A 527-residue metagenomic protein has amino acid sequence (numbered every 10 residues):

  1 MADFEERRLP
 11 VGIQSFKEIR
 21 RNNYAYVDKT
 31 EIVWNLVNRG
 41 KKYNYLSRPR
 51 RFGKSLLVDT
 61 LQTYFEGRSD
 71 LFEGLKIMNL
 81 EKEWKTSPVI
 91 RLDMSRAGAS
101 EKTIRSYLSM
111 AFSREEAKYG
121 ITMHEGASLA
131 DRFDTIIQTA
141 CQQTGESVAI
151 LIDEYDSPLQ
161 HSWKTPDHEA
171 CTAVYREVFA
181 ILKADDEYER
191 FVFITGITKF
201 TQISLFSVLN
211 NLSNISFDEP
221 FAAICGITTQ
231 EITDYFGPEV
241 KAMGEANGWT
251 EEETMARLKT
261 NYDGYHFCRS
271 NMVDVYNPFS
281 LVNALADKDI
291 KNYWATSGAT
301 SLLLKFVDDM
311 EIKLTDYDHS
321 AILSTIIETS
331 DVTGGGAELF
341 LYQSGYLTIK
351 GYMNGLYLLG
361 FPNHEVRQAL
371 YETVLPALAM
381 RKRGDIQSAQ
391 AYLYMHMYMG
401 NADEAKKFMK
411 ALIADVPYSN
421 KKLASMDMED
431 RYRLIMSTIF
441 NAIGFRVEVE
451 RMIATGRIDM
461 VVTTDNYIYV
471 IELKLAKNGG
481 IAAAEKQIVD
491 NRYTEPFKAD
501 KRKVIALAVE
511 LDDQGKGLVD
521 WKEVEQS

Functional and structural regions predicted by a protein language model:
M1-M428, I443: Phosphate-binding site recognition
A140-T144, I439-D465: Active-site metal-binding core of divalent-cation-utilizing nuclease and nuclease-like domains
A149, Y467-Y469, I505: Structural motif
E169-Y175, L475-T494: Mg2+/Mn2+-dependent nuclease catalytic core
V178-D185, L339-L347, S437-A442, Q487-L507: Metal-dependent nuclease catalytic cores in nucleic-acid-processing enzymes, especially RNase H-like/related
M436, M460-V462, N466-K477, N491: Conserved catalytic cores of phosphodiester-cleaving nucleases, focusing on short active-site segments
P496, D500-S527: Domain-level recognition of nuclease-like catalytic cores that cleave nucleotide substrates
